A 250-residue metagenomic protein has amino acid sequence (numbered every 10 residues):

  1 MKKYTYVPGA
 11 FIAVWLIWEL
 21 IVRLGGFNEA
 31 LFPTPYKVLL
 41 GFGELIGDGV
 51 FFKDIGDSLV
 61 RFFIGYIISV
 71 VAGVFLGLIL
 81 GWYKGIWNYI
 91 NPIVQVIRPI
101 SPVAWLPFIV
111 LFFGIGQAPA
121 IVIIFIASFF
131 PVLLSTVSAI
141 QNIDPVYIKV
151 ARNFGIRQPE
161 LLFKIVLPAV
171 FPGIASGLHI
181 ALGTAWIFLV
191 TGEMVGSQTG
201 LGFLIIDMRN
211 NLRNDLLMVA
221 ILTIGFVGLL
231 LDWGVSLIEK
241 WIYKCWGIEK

Functional and structural regions predicted by a protein language model:
L24-I67: Periplasmic/extracellular loop-to-transmembrane helix junction in inner-membrane transport proteins
K53-R61, L111-V132, A175, L216-I221: Loop-to-helix entry region at the N-terminal start of transmembrane alpha-helices in multi-pass membrane transporters
A72, L76, I97-P102, I123-V137 (+3 more regions): Faces of alpha-helical transmembrane segments in polytopic inner-membrane proteins
F75-V110, L134-I143, K149: Cytoplasmic-entry segments and transmembrane alpha-helices of multi-pass inner-membrane transporters
K84, S176, M218-K250: C-terminal transmembrane helix and the adjacent membrane-cytosol boundary/short C-terminal tail of inner/organellar
V110-L111, I187-I224, Y243-K250: Glycine-rich helix-loop "coupling/hinge" segments at transmembrane-helix boundaries in multipass transporters
V122, I126, Q158-T191: Transmembrane alpha-helices
A139-A175, I205: Short cytoplasmic-facing helical segments at TM-TM junctions of multi-pass membrane proteins
